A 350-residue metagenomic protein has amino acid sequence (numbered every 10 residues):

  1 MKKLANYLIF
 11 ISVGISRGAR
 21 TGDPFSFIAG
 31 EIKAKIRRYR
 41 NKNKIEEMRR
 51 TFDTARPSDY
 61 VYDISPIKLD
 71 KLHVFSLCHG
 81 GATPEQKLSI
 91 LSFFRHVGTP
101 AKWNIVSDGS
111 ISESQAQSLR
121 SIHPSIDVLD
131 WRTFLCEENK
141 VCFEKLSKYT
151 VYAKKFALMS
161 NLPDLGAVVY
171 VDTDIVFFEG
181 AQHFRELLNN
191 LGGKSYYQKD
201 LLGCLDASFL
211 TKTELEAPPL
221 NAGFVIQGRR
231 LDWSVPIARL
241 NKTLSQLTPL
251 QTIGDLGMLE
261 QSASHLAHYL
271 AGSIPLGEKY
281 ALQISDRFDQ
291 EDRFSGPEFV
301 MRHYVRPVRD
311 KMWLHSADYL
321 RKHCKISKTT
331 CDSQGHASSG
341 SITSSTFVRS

Functional and structural regions predicted by a protein language model:
M1-Y62, S316, C324-S350: Membrane-proximal basic amphipathic "stem/tether" segments
P84, G109-A116: Short, charged/polar "capping" segments at the starts of alpha-helices and the immediately preceding loops
S92-P100: Short, acidic, metal-binding catalytic loop of nucleotide-sugar glycosyltransferases
K102-G109: Short internal beta-strands
Q115-L162: Active-site-proximal specificity loops/subdomain of glycosyltransferases
F134, V151-L201: GT-A fold catalytic core of metal-dependent nucleotide-sugar glycosyltransferases, centered on the diacidic
G193-L215: Short beta-strand-to-loop element that shapes/binds the nucleotide-sugar donor at the catalytic cleft/hinge
L201-L202, A217-P307: Catalytic core and acceptor-binding pocket of nucleotide-sugar-dependent glycosyltransferases
